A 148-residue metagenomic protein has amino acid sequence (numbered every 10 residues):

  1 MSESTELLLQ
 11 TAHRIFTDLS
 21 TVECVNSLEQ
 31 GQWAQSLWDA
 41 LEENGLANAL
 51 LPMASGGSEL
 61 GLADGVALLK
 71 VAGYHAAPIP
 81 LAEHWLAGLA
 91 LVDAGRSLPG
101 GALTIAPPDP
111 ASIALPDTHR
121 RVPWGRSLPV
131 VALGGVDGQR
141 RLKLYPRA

Functional and structural regions predicted by a protein language model:
M1-S4: Intrinsic disorder at enzyme termini
L9, T17-A148: Glycine-rich flavin
